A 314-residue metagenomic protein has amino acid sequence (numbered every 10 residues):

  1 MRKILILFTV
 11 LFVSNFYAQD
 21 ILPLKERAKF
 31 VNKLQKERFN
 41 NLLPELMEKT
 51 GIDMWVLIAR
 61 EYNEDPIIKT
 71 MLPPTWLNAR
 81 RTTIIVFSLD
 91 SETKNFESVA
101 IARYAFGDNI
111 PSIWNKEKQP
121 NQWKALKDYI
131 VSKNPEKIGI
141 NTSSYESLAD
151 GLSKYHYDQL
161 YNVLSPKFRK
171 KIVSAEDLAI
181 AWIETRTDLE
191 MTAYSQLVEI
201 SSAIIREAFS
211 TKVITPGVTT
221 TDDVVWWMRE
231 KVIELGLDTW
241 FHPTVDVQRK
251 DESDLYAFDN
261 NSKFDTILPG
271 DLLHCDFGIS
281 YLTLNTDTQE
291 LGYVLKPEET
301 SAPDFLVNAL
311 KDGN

Functional and structural regions predicted by a protein language model:
M1-Q19: Bacterial Sec-dependent N-terminal signal peptides
Q19-N314: Active-site neighborhoods and metal-handling regions in enzymes and metal-associated proteins
